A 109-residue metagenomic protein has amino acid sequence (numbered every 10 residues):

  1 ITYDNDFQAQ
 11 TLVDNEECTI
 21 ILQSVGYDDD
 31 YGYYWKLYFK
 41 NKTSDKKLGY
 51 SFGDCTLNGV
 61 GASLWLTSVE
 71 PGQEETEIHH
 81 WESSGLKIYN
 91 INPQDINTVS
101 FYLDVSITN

Functional and structural regions predicted by a protein language model:
I1, G32, L57-N109: Short, solvent-exposed, Trp/other aromatic-anchored flexible loops in extracytoplasmic proteins
T2-D29: Low-complexity, acidic Ser/Thr/Pro/Gly-rich terminal tails and inter-domain linkers that flank the onset of structured
I20-V25, W35, A62-W65: N-terminal post-signal-peptidase region of extra-cytosolic proteins
Y27, K40-K46: Short solvent-exposed strand-capping/beta-turn motif centered on an Asx-Ser/Thr pair
Y33-N41: Short, well-ordered beta-strand segments enriched in hydrophobic/aromatic residues
S44-G61: Short acidic, flexible loop segments centered on an aromatic residue
